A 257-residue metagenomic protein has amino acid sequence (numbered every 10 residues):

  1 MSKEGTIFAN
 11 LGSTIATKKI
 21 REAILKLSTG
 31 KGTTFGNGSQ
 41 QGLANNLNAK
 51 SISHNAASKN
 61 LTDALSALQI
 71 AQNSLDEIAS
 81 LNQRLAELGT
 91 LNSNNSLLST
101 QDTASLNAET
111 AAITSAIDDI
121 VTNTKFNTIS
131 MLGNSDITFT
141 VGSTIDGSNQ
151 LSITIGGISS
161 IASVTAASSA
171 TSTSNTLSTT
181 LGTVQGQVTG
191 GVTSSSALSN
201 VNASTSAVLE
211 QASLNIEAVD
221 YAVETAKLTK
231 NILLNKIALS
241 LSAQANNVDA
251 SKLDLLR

Functional and structural regions predicted by a protein language model:
M1-A9, S13, K19, I24-K26 (+3 more regions): Proline-poor, low-complexity alpha-helical tail modules
M1-E4, K26-T114, D118-N134, T189 (+3 more regions): Structural signature of extracellular appendage/secretion-system components
S2-K3, L27, D119-S194: Polar, low-complexity export/assembly segments characteristic of proteins that are secreted or assemble on the cell
N10, T17, L68, L75 (+5 more regions): Canonical coiled-coil heptad-repeat alpha-helices, recognizing the hydrophobic a/d stripe
S168-K236: Type III/flagellar export substrates
